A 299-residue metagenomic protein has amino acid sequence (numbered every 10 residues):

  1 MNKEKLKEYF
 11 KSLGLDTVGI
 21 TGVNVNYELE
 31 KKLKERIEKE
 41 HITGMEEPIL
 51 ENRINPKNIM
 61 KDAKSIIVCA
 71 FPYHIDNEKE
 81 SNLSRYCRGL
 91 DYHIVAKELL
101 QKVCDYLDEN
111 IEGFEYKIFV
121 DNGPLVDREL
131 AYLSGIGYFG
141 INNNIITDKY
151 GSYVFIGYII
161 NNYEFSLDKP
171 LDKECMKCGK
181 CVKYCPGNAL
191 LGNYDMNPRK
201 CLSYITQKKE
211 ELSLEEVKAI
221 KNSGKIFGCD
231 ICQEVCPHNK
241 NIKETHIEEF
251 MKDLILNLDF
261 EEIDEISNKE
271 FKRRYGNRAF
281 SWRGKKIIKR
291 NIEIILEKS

Functional and structural regions predicted by a protein language model:
M1-E174: Auxiliary alpha/beta "docking" domains used to position bulky ligands
I146-P170, P198-V217, N268-K272: Short, charged low-complexity linear segments at domain edges
L167-M176, V217-C229: Immediate flanking context of iron-sulfur cluster ligation sites
K180-T206, E210, K221-E249: Iron-sulfur cluster-binding cysteine motifs and their immediate structural context in ferredoxin-like electron-transfer
I205, K209-F227, L258-S281: Short Fe-S-cluster ligation motifs
S281-S299: Long, compositionally biased charged/polar accessory segments in the mid-to-C-terminal portions of proteins
